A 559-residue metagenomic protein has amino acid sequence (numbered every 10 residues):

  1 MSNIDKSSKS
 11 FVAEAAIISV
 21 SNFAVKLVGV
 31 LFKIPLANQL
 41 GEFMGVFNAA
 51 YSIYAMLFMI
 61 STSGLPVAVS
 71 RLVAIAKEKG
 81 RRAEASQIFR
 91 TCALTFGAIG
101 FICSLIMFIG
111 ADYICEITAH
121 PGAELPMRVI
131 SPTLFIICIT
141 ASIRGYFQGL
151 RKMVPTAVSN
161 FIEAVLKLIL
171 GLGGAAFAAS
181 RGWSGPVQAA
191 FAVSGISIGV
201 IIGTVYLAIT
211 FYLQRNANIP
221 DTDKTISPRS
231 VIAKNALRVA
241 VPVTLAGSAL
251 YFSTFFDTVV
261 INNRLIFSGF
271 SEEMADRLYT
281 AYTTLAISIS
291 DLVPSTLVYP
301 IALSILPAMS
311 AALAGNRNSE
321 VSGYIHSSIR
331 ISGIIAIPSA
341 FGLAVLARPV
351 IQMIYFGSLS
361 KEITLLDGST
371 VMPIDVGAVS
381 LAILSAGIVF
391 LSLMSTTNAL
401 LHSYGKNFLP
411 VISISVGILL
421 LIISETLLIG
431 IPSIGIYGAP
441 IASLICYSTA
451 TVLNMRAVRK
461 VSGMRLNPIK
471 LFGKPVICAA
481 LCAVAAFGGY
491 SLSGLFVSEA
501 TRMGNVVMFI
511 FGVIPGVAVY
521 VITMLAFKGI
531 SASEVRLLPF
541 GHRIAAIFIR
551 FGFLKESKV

Functional and structural regions predicted by a protein language model:
M1-V28, A83, Q87, K224-L250 (+1 more regions): N-terminal membrane topogenesis motif
S2, Y490-V559: Membrane-proximal transmembrane or re-entrant/amphipathic helices at the cytosolic face
S10-V67, G97, S104, F108 (+2 more regions): Signature of the first transmembrane helix
L36-M56, G185-V193, K234-V239, N262-D291 (+1 more regions): Interfacial/gating helices of multi-pass transporter permease domains
A74-C92, L278-V389: Specific pore-lining/lateral-gate transmembrane helices of multi-pass inner-membrane transport and insertion machines
I109, H120-I143, S360-T397: Alpha-helical transmembrane segments of multi-pass membrane proteins
C138-S159, A386-V416: Membrane-interface junctions at transmembrane-helix termini in multi-pass inner-membrane proteins
V154, V165-V205, T210, F408 (+4 more regions): Membrane-interface helix-loop junctions in multi-pass transport and translocation proteins
